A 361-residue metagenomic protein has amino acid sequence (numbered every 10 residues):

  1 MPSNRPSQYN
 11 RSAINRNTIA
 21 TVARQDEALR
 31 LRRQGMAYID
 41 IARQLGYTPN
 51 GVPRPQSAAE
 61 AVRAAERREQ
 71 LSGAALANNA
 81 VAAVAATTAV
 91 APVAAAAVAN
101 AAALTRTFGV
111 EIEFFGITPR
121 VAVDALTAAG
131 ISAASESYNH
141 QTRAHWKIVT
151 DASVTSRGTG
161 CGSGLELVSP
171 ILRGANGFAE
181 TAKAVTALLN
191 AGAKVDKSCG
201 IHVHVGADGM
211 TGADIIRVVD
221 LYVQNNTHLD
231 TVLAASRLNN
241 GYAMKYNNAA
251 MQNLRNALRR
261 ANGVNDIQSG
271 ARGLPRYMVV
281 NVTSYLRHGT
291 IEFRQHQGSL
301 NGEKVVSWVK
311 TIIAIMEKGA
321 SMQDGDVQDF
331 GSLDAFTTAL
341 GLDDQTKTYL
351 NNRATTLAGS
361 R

Functional and structural regions predicted by a protein language model:
M1-A23: Basic, amphipathic alpha-helix used for nucleic-acid engagement in HTH/winged-helix/SANT-Myb modules and analogous
I19-M36: Short, amphipathic alpha-helical "recognition" segments used to contact nucleic acids or chromatin
R33-L45, C199-H202: Short, charged amphipathic recognition helices of the HTH superfamily and cognate SANT/SANTA-like modules
I39, Q44-A64: Short, basic interhelical loop/turn and adjoining N-cap of the next helix at nucleic-acid- or acidic-partner-contacting
R63-A91: Short Lys/Arg-enriched helix C-cap and helix-to-coil transition segments that create basic nucleic-acid-contact patches
V81-K194, D208-R361: C-terminal accessory/tail domains of diverse enzymes
A193-C199, V203-V205: Hydrophobic alpha-helical segments and helix pairs
